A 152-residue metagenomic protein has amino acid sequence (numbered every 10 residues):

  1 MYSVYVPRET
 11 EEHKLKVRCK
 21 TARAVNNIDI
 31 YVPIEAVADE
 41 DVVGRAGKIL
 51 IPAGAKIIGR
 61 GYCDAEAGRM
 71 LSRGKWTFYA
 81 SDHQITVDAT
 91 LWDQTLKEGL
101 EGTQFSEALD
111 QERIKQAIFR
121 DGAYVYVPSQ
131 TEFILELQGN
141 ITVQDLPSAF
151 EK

Functional and structural regions predicted by a protein language model:
M1-Y31, L109-K152: Intrinsically disordered, low-complexity leader/linker segments that occur at the extreme N-terminus
E11-R73, T77-Y79, V125-Y126, N140: Structural recognition of beta-strand segments within beta-rich domains
L15, V42, L50, L71 (+7 more regions): Generic detector of leucine side chains in alpha-helical contexts
K48-L50, K56, Q84-D88, I134: Well-ordered beta-strand positions in beta-sheet-rich domains
E66-S129: Extended amphipathic ligand-handling, pore-lining, and cofactor/metal-binding catalytic surfaces
